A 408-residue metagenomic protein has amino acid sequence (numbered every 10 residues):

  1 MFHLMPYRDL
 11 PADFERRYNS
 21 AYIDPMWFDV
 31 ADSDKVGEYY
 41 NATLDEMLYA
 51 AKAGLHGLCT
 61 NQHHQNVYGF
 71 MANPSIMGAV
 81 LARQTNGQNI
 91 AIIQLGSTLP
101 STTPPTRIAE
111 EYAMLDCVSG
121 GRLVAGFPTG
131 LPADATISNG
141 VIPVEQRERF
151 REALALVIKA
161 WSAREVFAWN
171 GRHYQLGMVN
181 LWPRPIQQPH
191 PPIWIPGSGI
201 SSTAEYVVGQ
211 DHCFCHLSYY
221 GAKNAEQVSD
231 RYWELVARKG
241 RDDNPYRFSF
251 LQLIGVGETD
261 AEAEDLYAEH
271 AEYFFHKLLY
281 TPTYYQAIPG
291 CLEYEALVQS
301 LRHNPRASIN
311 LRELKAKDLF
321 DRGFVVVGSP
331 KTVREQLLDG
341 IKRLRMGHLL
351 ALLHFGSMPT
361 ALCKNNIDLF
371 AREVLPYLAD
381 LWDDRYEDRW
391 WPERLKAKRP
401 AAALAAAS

Functional and structural regions predicted by a protein language model:
M1, M5-D34, R147-W182, K223-L344 (+2 more regions): An alpha-helical appendage that flanks or caps ligand/catalytic pockets
M1-H3, L58-T60, I90-L95, L123-F127 (+4 more regions): Hydrophobic faces of well-ordered beta-strands that scaffold small-molecule active sites in alpha/beta enzyme cores
M1-I90, H190-P191, R389-P392, L404-A407: N-terminal beta1-alpha1-beta2 module of alpha/beta enzyme domains
G37-A42, P100-M114, V327-E335: Glycine-rich anion/phosphate-binding loops
A50, Q62, L81, L115 (+7 more regions): Conserved, mostly hydrophobic/aromatic
A51-K52, A79-N89, Y112-L123, Y206-G209 (+2 more regions): Acidic (Asp/Glu)-rich catalytic clusters
G57-V80, L99, L131, Y219-A222 (+1 more regions): Glycine-rich, proline-tolerant flexible connector loops at the mouths of alpha/beta enzymes
G199-W233: A conserved active-site cap/scaffold subdomain adjacent to cofactor or substrate pockets
